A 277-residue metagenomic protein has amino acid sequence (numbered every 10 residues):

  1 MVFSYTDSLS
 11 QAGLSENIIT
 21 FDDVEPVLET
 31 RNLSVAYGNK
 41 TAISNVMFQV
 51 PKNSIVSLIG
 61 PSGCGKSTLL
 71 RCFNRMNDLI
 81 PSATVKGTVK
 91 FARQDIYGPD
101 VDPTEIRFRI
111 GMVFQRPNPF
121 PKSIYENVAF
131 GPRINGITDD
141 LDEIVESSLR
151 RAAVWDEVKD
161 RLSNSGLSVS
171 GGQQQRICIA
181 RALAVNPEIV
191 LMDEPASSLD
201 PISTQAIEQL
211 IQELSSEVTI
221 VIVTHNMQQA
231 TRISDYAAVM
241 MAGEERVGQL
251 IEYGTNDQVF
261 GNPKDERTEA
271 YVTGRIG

Functional and structural regions predicted by a protein language model:
I59-P61: The feature captures the beta-strand-to-loop junction immediately N-terminal to the Walker
R75-P81, P99-D100, E126-D142, A152-D156: ABC-type ATPase nucleotide-binding domains, specifically the catalytic core motifs of the NBD
S82-T84, D95-G111, I134, V259-P263: ABC ATPase NBD coupling module
T88-D95, D140-D160: Conserved ABC ATPase "signature" region
N164-V169, Q173: Conserved ABC ATPase signature
N186: Conserved catalytic motifs of ABC-family nucleotide-binding domains
V190-D193: Catalytic Walker B motif of ABC-type/P-loop ATPase nucleotide-binding domains
